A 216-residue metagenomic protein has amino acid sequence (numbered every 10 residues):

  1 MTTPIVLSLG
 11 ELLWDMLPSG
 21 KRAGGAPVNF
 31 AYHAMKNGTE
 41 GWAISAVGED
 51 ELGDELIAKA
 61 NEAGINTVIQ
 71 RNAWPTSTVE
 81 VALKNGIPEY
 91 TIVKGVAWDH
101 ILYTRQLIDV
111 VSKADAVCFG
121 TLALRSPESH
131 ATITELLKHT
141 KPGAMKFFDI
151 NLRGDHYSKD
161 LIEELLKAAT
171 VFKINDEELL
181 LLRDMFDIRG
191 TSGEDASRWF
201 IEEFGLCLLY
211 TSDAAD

Functional and structural regions predicted by a protein language model:
M1-I65, V79: Glycine-rich phosphate/adenosyl-contacting loop at the front of the ribokinase-like
G10-E11, S45, F148-I150, I174 (+1 more regions): Active-site flanking residues adjacent to catalytic metal/cofactor-binding acidic residues
E40-T121, H139: Conserved N-terminal subdomain of the carbohydrate kinase-like
S112-K113, K167-A168, A214: Alpha-helix C-terminal capping/helix-to-coil transition sites in glycosyltransferase folds
A116, T121-D195, W199, L206: Conserved beta-alpha-beta core of the PfkB/ribokinase-like small-molecule kinase fold
Y210-D216: Conserved small/polar residues in nucleotide/adenosyl-binding loops
